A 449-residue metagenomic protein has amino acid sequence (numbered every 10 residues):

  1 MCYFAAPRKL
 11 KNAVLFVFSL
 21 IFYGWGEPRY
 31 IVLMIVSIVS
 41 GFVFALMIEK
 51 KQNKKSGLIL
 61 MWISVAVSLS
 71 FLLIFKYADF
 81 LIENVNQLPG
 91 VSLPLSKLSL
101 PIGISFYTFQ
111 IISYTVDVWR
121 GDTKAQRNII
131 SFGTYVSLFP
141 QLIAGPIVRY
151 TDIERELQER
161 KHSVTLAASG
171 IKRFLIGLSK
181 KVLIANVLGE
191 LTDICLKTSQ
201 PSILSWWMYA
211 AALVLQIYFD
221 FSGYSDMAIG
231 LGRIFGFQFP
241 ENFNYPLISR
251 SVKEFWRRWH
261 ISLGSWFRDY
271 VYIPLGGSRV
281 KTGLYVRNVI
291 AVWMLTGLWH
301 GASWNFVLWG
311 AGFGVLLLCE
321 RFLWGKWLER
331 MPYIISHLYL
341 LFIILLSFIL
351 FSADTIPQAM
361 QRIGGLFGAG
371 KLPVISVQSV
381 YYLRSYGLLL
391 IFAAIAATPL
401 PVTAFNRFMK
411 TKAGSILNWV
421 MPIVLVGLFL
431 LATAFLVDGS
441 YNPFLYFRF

Functional and structural regions predicted by a protein language model:
M1-R448: Membrane-embedded transmembrane alpha-helical bundles that form the catalytic cores of multi-pass lipid-modifying
